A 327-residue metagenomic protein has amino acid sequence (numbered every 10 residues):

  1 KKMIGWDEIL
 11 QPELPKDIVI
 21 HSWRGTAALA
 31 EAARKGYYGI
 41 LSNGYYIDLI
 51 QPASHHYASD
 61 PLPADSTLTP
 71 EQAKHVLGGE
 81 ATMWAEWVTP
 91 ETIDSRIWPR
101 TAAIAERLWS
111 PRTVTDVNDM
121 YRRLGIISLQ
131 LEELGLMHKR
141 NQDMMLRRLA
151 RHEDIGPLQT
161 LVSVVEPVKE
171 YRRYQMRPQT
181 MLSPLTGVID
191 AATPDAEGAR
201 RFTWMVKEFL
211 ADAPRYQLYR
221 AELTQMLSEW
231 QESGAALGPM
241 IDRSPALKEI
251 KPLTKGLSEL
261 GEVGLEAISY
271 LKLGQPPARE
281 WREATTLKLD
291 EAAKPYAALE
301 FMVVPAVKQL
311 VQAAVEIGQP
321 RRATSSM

Functional and structural regions predicted by a protein language model:
K1-M327: Substrate-binding groove of N-acetylhexosamine-processing glycoside hydrolases
